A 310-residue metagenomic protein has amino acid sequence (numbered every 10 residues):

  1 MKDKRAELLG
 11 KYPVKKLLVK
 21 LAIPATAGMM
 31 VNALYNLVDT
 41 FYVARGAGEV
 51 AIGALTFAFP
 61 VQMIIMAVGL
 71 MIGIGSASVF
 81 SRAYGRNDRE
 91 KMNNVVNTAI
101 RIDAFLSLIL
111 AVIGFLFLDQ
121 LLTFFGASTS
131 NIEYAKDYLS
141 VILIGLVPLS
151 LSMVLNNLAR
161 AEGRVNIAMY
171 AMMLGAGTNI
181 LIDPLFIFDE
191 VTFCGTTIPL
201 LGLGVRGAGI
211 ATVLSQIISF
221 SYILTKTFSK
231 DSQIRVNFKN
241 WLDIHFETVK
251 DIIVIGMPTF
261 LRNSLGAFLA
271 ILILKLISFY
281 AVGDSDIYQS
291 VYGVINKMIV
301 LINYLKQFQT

Functional and structural regions predicted by a protein language model:
M1-A22, F80-V147, C194-M257: Short alpha-helical transmembrane segments in multi-pass integral membrane proteins
K16-A77, S81, V254-S278: Signature of the first transmembrane helix
A25, A33, P60-M63, T98 (+6 more regions): Residue-level recognition of pore/gate-forming positions within transmembrane alpha-helices of multi-pass
A27, D39-V43, L55, F80 (+15 more regions): Hydrophobic/aromatic residues within transmembrane alpha-helices of membrane transport systems, especially the TMDs
L34-G53, L122-T129, I187-G195, P199-L203 (+1 more regions): Helix-terminus/linker motif at the lipid-water interface of multi-pass membrane proteins
I52-V112, L149-A168, L274, Q289-T310: Small-residue-rich hydrophobic transmembrane alpha-helices
D103, A159-L185, R206, I210-V213 (+1 more regions): Alpha-helical transmembrane segments of multi-pass membrane transporters/permeases
N179-D183, F220-L224, L301-Y304: Hydrophobic transmembrane alpha-helices of multi-pass small-molecule transporters
